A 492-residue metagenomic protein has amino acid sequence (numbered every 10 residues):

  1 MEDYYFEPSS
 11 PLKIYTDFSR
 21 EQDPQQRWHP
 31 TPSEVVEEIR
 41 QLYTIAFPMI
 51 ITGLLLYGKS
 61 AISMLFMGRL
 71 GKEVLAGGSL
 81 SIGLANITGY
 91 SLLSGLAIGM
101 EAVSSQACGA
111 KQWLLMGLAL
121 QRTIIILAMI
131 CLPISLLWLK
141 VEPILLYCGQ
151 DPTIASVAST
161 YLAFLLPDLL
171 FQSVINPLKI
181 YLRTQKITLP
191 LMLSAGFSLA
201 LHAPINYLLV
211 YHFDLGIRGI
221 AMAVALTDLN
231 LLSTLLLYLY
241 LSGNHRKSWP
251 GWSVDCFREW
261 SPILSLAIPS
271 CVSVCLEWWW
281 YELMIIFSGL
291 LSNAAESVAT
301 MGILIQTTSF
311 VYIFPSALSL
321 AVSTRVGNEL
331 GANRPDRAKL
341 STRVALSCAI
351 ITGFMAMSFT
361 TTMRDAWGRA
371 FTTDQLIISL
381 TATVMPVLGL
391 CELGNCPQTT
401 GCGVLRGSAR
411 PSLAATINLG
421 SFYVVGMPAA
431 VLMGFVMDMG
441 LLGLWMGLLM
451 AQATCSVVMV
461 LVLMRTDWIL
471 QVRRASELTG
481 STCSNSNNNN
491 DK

Functional and structural regions predicted by a protein language model:
M1-M49, V103-F171, L189, S198-I205 (+3 more regions): Short alpha-helical transmembrane segments in multi-pass integral membrane proteins
D3, S10-Q26, R40-E101, I268-S288: Signature of the first transmembrane helix
T44-S63, F164, T227-L231, L235 (+3 more regions): Transmembrane helical elements of multi-pass membrane transporters/channels
I51, L55, K59, T88 (+14 more regions): Residue-level hotspots within pore-lining transmembrane alpha-helices of multi-pass secondary transporters
G58-A76, L145-P152, L208-L215, C271 (+4 more regions): Helix-terminus/linker motif at the lipid-water interface of multi-pass membrane proteins
A61-L65, L136, P143, P177-Y181 (+10 more regions): Alpha-helical transmembrane segments of multipass membrane proteins
M64, L75-S135, I175-R183, T300-R364 (+2 more regions): Small-residue-rich hydrophobic transmembrane alpha-helices
K72-S79, G83, A158, L162 (+4 more regions): Small-residue hotspots at the loop-to-helix junctions and early N-terminal turns of transmembrane alpha-helices
